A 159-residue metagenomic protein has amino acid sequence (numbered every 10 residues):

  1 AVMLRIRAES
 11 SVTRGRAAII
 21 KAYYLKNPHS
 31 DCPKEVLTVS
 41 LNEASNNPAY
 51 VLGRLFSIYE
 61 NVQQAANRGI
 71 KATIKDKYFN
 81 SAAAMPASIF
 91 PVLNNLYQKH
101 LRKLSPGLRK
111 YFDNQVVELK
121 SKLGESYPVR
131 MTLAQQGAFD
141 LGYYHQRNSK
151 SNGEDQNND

Functional and structural regions predicted by a protein language model:
A1-D159: Intrinsic-disorder/low-complexity detector
